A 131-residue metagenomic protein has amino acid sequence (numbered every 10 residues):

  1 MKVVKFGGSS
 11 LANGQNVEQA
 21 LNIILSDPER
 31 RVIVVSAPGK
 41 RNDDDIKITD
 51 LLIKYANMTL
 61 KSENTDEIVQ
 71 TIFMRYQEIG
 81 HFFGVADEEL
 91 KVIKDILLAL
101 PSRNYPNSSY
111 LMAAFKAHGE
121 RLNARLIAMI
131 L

Functional and structural regions predicted by a protein language model:
M1-I130: Nucleotide/pyrophosphate-binding catalytic subdomain
